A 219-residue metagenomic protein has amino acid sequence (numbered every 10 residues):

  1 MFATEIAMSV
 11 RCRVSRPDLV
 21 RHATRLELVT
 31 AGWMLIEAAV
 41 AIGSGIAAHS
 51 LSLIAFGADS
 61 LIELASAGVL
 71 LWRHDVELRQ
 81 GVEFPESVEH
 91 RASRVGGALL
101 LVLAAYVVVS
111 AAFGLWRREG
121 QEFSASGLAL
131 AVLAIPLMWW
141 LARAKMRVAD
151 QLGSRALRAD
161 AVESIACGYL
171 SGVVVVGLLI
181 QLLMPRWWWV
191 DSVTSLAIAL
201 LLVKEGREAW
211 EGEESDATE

Functional and structural regions predicted by a protein language model:
F2-E219: Alpha-helical transmembrane cores and adjacent cytosolic helix/loop segments of polytopic membrane transporters
